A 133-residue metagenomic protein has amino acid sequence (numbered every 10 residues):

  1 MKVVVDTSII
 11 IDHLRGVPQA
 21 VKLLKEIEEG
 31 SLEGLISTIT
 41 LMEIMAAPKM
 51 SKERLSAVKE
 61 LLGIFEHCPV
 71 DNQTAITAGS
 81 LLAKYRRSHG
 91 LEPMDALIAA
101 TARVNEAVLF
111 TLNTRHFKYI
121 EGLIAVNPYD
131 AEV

Functional and structural regions predicted by a protein language model:
M1-I36, A46-E60, E132-V133: Short, well-structured N-terminal submotif of metal-dependent ribonuclease cores
M1-K2, V104-V133: Acidic, PIN/NYN-like endoribonuclease modules and their adjacent C-terminal/linker elements
D6, D12, E43, D95 (+1 more regions): Acidic active-site catalytic centers that drive phospho-/nucleotidyl reactions and related ester hydrolyses
S8-I9, I39, Q73, R115: Alpha-helix/helix-capping structural signal
I10-I11, M42-M45, K118, V126: Nucleotide phosphate-binding site architecture
A20, L41, L55-V58, A75-A78 (+1 more regions): A general structural signal for well-ordered alpha-helical segments in protein cores
L61-G63, I120-E121: Short, structured coil segments at secondary-structure junctions
E66-R115: Active-site neighborhoods of divalent-metal-dependent phosphate/nucleic-acid chemistry enzymes
